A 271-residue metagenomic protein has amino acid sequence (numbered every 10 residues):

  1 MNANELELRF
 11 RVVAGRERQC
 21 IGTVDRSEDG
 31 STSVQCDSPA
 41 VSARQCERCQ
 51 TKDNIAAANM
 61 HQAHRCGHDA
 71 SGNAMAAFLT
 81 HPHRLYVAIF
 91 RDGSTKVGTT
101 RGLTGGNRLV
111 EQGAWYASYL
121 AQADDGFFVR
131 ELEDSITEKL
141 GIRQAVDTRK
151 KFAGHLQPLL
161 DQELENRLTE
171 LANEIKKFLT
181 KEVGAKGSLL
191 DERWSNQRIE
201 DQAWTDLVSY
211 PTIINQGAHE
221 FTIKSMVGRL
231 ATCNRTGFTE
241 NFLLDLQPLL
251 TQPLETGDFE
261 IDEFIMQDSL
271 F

Functional and structural regions predicted by a protein language model:
M1-F271: Non-catalytic accessory segments flanking enzymatic or RNA/DNA-binding domains
